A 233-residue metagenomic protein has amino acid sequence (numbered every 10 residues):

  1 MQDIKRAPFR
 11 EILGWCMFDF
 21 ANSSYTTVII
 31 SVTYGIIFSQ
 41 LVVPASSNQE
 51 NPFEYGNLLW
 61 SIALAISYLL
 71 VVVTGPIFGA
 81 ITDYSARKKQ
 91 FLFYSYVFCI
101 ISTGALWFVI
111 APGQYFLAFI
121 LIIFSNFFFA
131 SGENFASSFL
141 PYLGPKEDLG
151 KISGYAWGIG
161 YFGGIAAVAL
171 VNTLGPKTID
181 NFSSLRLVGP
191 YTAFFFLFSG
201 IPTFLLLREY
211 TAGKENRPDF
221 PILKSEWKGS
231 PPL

Functional and structural regions predicted by a protein language model:
M1-L13, E209-L233: Juxtamembrane intracellular "pre-TM" segments in multi-pass secondary transporters
Q2-Y68: Helix-loop boundary and gating motifs at the non-cytosolic
N48-G56, K88, Y155, T173-F194: A membrane-interface helix-boundary motif in multi-pass transporters
V72, F93-G113: C-terminal ends and interior cores of transmembrane alpha-helices in multi-pass membrane transporters/permeases
T82-F98: Cytoplasmic membrane-interface "Motif A"-like loop-to-helix N-cap segments of 12-TM Major Facilitator Superfamily
L121, S125-G158: Cytoplasmic helix-loop-helix junction between adjacent transmembrane helices in 12-TM secondary transporters
G150-L174: Glycine-rich segments within core transmembrane alpha-helices of 12-TM secondary carriers
A167-P176, A193-G213: C-terminal membrane-cytosol helix-exit motif in multi-pass small-molecule transporters
